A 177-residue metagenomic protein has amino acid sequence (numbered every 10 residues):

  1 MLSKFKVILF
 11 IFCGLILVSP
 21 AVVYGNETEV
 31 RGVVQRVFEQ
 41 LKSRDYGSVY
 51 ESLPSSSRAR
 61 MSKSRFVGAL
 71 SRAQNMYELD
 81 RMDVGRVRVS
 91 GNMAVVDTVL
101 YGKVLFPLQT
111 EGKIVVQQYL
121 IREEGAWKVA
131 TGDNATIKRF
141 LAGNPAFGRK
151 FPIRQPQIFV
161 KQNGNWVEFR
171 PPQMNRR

Functional and structural regions predicted by a protein language model:
M1-L9: Bacterial N-terminal signal peptides that target proteins for export
L9-V18: Bacterial N-terminal signal peptides
A21-G25: Boundary at the C-terminal end of the N-terminal hydrophobic targeting segment
N26-V30: Membrane-proximal amphipathic alpha-helices that sit immediately adjacent to an N-terminal transmembrane/signal-anchor
R31-R36, S43-D97: Short solvent-exposed beta->alpha transition segments
G68-Q117, D133, Q162-R177: Surface-exposed, charged secondary-structure patches
E111-I114, E123, K128-R177: Low-complexity, intrinsically disordered terminal/linker segments enriched in charged and Gly/Pro repeats
L120: Short, positively charged
